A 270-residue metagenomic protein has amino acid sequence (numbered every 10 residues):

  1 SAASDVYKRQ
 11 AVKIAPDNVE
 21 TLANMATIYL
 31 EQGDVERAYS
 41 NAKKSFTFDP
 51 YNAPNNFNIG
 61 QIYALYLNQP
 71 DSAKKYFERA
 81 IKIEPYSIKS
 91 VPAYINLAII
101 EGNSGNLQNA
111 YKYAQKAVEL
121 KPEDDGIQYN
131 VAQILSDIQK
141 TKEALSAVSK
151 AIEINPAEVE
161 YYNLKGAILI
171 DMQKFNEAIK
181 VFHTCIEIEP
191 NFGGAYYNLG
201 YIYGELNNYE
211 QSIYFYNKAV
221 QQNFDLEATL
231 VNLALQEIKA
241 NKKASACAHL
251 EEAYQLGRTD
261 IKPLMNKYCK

Functional and structural regions predicted by a protein language model:
S1-Y7: Short, small-residue-biased leader/transition segments that mark boundaries at the very start of proteins
I14, F48, I83-Y86, L120 (+4 more regions): Structural marker of alpha-solenoid helical repeat scaffolds
V19-E20, A53-P54, S87-P92, D125-G126 (+4 more regions): Helix-start (N-cap) detector for alpha-helical repeat units in TPR-like alpha-solenoids, especially tetratricopeptide
T27, Q61-I62, I99, Q133 (+3 more regions): Residue-level recognition of tetratricopeptide repeat
E31, L65-Y66, N103, D137-I138 (+3 more regions): Register position in tetratricopeptide repeats
